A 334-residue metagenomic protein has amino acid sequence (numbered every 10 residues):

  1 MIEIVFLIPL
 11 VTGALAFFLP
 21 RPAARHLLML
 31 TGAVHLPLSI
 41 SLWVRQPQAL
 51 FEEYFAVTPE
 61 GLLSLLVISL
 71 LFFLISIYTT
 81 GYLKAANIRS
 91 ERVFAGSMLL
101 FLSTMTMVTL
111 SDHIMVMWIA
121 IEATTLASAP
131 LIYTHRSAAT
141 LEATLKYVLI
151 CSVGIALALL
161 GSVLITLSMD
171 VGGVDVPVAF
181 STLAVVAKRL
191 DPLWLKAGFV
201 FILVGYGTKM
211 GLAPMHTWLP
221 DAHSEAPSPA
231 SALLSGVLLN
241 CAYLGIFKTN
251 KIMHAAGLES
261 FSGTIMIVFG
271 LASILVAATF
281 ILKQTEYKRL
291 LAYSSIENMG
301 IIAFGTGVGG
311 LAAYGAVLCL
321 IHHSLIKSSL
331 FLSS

Functional and structural regions predicted by a protein language model:
M1-S97: Transmembrane helix-loop-helix hairpins at membrane boundaries of multipass inner-membrane proteins
F6, R25-L28, L65, A95-M98 (+6 more regions): Hydrophobic/aromatic positions within or immediately flanking transmembrane alpha-helices of multi-pass small-molecule
L74-L83, S103-M115, A127-S334: Hydrophobic transmembrane alpha-helices and their helix-loop junctions in integral membrane proteins
E122: Short phosphate-coordinating micro-motif centered on Lys-Gly-acidic
